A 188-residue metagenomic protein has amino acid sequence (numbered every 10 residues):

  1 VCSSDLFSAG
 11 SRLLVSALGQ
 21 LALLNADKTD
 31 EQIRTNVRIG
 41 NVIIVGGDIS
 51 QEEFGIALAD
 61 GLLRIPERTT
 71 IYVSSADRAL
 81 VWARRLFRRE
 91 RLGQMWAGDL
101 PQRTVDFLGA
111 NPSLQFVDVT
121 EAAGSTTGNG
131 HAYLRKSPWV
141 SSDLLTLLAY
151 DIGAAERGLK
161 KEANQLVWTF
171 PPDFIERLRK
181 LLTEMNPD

Functional and structural regions predicted by a protein language model:
V1-S3: Short, small-residue-biased leader/transition segments that mark boundaries at the very start of proteins
D5-L6, G46: Small/polar loops that bind or transfer phosphate-bearing groups
A9-G10: Active-site loop->helix "elbow" adjoining a glycine-rich segment at hydrolase catalytic centers
L13-A17: Hydrolases whose catalytic domains are alpha/beta-hydrolase-1, hotdog thioesterase, or metallo-beta-lactamase-like
L18-D188: Lipolytic serine-hydrolase domain surface
